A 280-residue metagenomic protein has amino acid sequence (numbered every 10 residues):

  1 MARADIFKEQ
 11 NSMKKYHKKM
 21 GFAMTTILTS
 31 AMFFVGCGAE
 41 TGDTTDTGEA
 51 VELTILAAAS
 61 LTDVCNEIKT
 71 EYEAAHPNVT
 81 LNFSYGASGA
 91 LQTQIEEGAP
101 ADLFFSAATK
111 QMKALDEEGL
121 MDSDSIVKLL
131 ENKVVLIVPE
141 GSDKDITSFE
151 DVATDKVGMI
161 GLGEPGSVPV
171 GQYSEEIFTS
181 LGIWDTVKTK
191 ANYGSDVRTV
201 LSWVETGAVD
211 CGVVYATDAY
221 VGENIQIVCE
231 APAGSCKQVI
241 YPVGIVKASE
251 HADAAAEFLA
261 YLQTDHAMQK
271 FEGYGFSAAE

Functional and structural regions predicted by a protein language model:
M1-E52, F271, G275, A279-E280: Short, low-complexity disordered leader/linker segments with a strong preference for bacterial N-terminal type II
C37-A75, G89, T93-E97, A108-T109 (+3 more regions): Exported/periplasmic ABC-transporter solute-binding proteins
L53, V79-L81, V134: Conserved beta-strand core positions
A101-S106: Periplasmic-binding protein-like
E118-I126: A short, gly/pro- and small-residue-rich
I126-V134: Short, glycine-/small- and polar/acidic-enriched structural segments that line small-molecule recognition paths
